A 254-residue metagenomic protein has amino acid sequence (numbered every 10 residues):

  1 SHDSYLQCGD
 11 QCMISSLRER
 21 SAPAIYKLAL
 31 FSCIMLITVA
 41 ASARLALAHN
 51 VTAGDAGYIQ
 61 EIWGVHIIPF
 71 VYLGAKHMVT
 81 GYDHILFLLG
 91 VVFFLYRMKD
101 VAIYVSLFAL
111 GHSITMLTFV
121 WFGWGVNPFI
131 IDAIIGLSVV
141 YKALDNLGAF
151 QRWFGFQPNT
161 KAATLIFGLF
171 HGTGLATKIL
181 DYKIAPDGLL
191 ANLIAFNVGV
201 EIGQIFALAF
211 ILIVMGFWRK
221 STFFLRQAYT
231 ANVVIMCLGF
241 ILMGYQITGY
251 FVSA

Functional and structural regions predicted by a protein language model:
S1-S4, G9, R20-A24: A cross-taxon signal for low-complexity, glycine/charged-rich
S1-Y5, A41, I67, K161 (+1 more regions): Exposed boundary/loop context
I14-L17, I25-T80, F156, I247-A254: Histidine-/acidic- and/or cysteine-rich, low-complexity loops and terminal segments associated with membrane
K76-Y82, F87-S253: Hydrophobic alpha-helical transmembrane segments in multi-pass membrane proteins
